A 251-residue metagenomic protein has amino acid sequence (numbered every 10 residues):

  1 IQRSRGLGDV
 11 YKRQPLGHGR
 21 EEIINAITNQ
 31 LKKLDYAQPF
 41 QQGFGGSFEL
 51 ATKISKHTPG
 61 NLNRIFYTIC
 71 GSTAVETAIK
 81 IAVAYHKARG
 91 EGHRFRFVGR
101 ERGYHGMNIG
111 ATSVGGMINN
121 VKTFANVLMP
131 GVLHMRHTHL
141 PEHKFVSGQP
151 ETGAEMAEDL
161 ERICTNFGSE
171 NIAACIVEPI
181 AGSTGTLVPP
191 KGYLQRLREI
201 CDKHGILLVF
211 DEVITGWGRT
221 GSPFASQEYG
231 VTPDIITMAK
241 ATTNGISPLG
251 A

Functional and structural regions predicted by a protein language model:
I1-L7, Y11: Single conserved hydrophobic/aromatic residue that forms the stacking wall/gate of nucleotide- or nucleobase-binding
Q14-Q41, E49-I69: Glycine-rich phosphate-binding segment of PLP-dependent enzymes
E22, V83-R89, T112-K122, G192-R196 (+1 more regions): A glycine- and small-aliphatic-rich helix-loop capping segment at beta-alpha/alpha-beta transitions that lines
P39-G46, I65-V75, I214, A239-T243: Active-site nucleophile and cofactor-binding loops and adjacent substrate-binding regions of central metabolic enzymes
T52-A174: PLP-dependent aspartate aminotransferase-fold enzymes
I109-G110, Q227-A251: Active-site PLP attachment segment
G182-S183: Alpha-helical transmembrane segments of integral membrane proteins, especially multi-pass inner/plasma-membrane
L187-G221: Catalytic PLP-binding core of fold-type I/II PLP enzymes
